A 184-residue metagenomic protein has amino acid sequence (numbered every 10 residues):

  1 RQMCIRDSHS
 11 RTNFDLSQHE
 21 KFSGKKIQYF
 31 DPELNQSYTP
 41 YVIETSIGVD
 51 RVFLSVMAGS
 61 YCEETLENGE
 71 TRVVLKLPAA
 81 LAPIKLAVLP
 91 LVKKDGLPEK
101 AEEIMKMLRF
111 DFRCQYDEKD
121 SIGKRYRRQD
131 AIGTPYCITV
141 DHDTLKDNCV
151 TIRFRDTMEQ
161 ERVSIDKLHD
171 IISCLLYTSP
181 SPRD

Functional and structural regions predicted by a protein language model:
Q2, R6-S179: NTP/phosphate- and nucleic-acid-binding module
S181-R183: Hydrophobic heptad-repeat coiled-coil signature
